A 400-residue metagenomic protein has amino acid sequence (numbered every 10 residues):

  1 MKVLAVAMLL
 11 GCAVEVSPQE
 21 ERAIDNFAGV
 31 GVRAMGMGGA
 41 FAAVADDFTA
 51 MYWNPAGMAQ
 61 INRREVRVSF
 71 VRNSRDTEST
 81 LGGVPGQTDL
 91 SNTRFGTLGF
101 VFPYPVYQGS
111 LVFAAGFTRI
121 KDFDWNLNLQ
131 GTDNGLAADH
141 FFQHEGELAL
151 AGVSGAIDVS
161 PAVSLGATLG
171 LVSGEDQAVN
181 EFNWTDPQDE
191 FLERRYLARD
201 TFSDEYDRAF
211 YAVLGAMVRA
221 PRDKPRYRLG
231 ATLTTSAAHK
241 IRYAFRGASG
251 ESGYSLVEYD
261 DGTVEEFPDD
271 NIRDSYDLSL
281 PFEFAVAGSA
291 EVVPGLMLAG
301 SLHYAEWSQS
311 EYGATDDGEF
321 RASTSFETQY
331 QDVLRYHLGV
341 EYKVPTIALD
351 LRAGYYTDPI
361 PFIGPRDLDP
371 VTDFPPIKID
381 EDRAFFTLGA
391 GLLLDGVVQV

Functional and structural regions predicted by a protein language model:
M1-A7: Sec-dependent signal peptide recognition, specifically the positively charged N-region followed immediately by
Q19-M35, F95, G99-V400: Outer-membrane beta-barrel porins/channels
E20-F41, A59-T77: Transmembrane beta-strand segments of Gram-negative outer membrane beta-barrel proteins
G36-D47, L81-Q87: Asp/Glu-centered strand-loop micro-motifs enriched in Gly/Pro and often flanked by an aromatic residue
F41-R64, F102-Y107: Outer-membrane beta-barrel pore proteins
E65-T80, D89-R94, T132-D133: A short glycine/small-residue-enriched secondary-structure motif
L81-V84, T88-L90, G99-Y107: Post-signal peptide N-terminal segment of secreted/secretory-pathway proteins
